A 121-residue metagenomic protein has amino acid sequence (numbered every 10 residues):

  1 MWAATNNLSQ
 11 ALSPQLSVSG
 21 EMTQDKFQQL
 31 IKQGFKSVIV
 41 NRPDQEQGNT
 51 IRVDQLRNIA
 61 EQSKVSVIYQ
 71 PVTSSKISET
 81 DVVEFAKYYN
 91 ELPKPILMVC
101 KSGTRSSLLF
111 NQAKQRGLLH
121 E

Functional and structural regions predicted by a protein language model:
M1-L97, L108-E121: Cys-dependent protein tyrosine phosphatase-like superfamily
C100: Short cysteine clusters
